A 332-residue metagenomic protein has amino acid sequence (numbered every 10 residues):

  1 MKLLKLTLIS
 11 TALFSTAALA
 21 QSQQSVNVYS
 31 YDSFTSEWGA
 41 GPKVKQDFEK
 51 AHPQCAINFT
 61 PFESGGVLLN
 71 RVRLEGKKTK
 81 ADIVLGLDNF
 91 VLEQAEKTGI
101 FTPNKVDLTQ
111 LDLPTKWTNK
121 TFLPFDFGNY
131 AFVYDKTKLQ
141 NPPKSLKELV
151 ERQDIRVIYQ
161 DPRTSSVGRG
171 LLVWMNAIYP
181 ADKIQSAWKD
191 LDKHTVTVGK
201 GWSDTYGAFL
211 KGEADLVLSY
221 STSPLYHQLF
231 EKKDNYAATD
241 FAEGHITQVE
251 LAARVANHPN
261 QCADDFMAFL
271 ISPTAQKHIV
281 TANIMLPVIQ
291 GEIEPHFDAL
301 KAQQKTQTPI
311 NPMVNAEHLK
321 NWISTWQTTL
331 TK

Functional and structural regions predicted by a protein language model:
S22-Q94: Early extracytoplasmic/lumenal segment of secretory-pathway proteins
T79-V84, T102-A131, L146-K147, I158-P162: A structural signal for short loop-to-beta-strand junctions that line the ligand-binding cleft of periplasmic/secreted
F101-T109, K120-P124, K147, L216 (+2 more regions): Short beta-strand->loop
A131-K138, T247-Q261, H278-T281: A bilobed periplasmic-binding-protein/Venus flytrap-type ligand-binding module shared by bacterial periplasmic
E148-V167, L172-A177: Short loop->beta-strand "edge-of-pocket" segments that line small-molecule binding or catalytic clefts across diverse
V157-T164, L270-I293: Periplasmic-binding protein-like
W174-E243: Ligand-binding pocket segment of bilobal, Venus flytrap-like solute-binding proteins
H296-K332: Extracellular/periplasmic bilobal clamshell ligand-binding domains
